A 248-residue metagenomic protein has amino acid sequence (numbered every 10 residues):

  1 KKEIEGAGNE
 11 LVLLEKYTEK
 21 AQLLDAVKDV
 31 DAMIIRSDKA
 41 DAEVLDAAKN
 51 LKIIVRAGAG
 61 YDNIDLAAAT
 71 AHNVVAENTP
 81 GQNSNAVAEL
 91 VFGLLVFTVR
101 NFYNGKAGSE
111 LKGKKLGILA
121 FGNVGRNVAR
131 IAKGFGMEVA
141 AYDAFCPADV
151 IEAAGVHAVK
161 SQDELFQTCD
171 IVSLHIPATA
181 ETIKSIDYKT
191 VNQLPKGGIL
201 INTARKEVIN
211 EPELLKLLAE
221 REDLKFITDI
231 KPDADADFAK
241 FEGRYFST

Functional and structural regions predicted by a protein language model:
K1-V30, D149: N-terminal glycine-/charge-rich "phosphate-binding" loop or analogous flexible N-terminal tail
D31-Y103, G108: Phosphate/diphosphate ligand-binding glycine-rich loop within oxidoreductases
A42-L45, C146-K240: Rossmann-like adenosine-cofactor binding region
L51, K112-L116, Y188, G197: Phosphate-coordination loops involved in phosphoryl transfer and adenosine-cofactor binding
N63, R126-N127, Y188: Residues forming the Rossmann-fold NAD(P)(H) cofactor-binding site
T70, E77-V87, N104, N192 (+2 more regions): C-terminal helix-to-coil terminal segments
N101-K133: Glycine-rich NAD(P)-binding loop of Rossmann-like domains
G134-E152: NAD(P)-binding Rossmann-fold cofactor-contacting core
